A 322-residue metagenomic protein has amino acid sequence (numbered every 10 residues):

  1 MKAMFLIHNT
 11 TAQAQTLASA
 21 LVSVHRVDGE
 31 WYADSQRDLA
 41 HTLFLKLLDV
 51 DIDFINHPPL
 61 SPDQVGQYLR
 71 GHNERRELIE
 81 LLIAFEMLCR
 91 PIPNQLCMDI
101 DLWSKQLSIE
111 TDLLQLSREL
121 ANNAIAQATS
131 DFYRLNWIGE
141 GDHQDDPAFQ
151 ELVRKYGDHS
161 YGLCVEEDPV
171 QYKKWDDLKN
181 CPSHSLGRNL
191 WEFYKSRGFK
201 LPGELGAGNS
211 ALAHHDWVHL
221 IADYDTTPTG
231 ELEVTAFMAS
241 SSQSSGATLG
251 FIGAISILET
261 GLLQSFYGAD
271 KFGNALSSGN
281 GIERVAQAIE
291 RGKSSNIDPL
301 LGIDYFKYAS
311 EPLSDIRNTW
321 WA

Functional and structural regions predicted by a protein language model:
M1, F5, Y308, L313-I316 (+1 more regions): Domain-length accessory/inserted modules outside core catalytic folds
M1-K173, K271-L276: Small-residue-enriched hydrophobic alpha-helices in membranes
T10-T11, T16, T42, T111 (+6 more regions): Residue-identity detector for threonine
R154-Y308: Core of folded catalytic or high-affinity ligand/protein-binding domains in predominantly eukaryotic proteins
